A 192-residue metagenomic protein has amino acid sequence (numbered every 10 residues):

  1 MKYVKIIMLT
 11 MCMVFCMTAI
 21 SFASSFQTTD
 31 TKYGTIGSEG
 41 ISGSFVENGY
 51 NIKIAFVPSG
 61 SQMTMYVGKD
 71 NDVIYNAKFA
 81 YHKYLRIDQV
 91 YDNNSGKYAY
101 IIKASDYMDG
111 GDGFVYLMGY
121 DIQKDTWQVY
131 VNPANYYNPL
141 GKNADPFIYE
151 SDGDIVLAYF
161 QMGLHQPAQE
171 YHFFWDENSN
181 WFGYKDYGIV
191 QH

Functional and structural regions predicted by a protein language model:
M1-I6: Positively charged n-region of N-terminal signal peptides that target proteins for export
M13-M17, A23-V46, Y120-Q128, A134-H192: Acidic, small-residue rich beta-repeat scaffolds with periodic aromatic anchors
A23-D88, K185-H192: Terminal domain-start segments
G43-A55, D92-D106, D152-A158: Acidic/hydrophobic-patterned starts of short beta strands in beta-sheet-rich repeat architectures
G60-Y66, M108-M118, G163-F174: Structural motif
K78-Y81, P133-Y137: Surface loop/turn signatures of beta-propeller and other carbohydrate-active proteins
R86-Y91, A144-I148: Short amphipathic beta-strand and strand-loop transition segments with alternating hydrophobic
Q89-A134: Long, charged/polar, surface-exposed segments that mediate recognition or autoinhibition
